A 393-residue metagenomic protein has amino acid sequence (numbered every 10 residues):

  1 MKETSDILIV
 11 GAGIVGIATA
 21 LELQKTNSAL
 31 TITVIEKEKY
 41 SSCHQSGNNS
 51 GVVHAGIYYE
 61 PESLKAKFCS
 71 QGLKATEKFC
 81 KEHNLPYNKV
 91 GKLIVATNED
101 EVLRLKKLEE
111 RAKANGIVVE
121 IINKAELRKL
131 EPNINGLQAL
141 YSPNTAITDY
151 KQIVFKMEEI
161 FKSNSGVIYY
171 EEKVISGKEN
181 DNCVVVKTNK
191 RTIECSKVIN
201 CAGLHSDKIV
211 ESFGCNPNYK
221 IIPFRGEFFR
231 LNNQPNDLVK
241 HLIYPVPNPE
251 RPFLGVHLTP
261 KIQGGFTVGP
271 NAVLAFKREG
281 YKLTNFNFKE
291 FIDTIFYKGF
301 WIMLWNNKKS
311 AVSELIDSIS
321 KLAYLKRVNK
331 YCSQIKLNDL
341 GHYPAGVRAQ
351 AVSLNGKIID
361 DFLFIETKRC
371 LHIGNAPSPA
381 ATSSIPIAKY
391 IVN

Functional and structural regions predicted by a protein language model:
S5-T33: N-terminal Rossmann-like FAD-binding beta1-loop-alpha1 element of flavoenzymes
A18, G177-N287: Flavin-dependent oxidoreductases
Q24-N48: Glycine-rich FAD pyrophosphate-binding loop
G51-E126, G136, G255-V256, K277 (+1 more regions): Dinucleotide-binding Rossmann-like beta1-alpha1 core, especially the glycine-rich loop that anchors the ADP
E60-Q71, V95-L105, L140-E159, Y169 (+2 more regions): Short beta-strand to alpha-helix junction loop
Y87-V90, N218-F224, I335-A345: A short coil-to-beta-strand element that immediately follows conserved catalytic motifs
L140-K197, C201, K208, I385-V392: Helical element adjacent to the flavin cofactor pocket in flavoenzyme catalytic cores
F300-N393: C-terminal catalytic lobe of FAD-dependent flavoproteins
